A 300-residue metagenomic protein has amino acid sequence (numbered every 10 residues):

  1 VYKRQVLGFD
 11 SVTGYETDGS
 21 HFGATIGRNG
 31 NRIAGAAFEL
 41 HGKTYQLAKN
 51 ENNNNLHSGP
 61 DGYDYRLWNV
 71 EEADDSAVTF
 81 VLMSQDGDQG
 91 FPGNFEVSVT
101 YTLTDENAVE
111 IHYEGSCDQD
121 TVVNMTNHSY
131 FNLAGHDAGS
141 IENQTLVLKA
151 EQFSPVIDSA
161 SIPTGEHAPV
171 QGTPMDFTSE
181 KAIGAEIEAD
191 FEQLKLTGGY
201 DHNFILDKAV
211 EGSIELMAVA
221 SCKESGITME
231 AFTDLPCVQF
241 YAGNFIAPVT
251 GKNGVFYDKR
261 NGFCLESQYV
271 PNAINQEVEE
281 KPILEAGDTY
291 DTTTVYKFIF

Functional and structural regions predicted by a protein language model:
V1-Y2: Short, small-residue-biased leader/transition segments that mark boundaries at the very start of proteins
D18-E39, N50: Short acidic, Pro/Gly- and aromatic-enriched capping/linker segments at domain boundaries
A34-E51, E106, S116-C117, N127 (+3 more regions): Conserved SET/PR-domain catalytic core that frames the SAM/AdoMet-binding pocket
E39, V147, S221-K223: A general beta-strand register signal
T44, A48-E106, Y269: Extended, loop-rich substrate-binding clefts of extracytoplasmic carbohydrate-active enzymes
Q85-D137, P282-T292, Y296: Acidic, contiguous internal or C-terminal segments within carbohydrate-active enzymes that form a structured patch used
D137-L194, D201: A conserved active-site cap/scaffold subdomain adjacent to cofactor or substrate pockets
G172-F300: Active-site pocket scaffolds in enzymes
